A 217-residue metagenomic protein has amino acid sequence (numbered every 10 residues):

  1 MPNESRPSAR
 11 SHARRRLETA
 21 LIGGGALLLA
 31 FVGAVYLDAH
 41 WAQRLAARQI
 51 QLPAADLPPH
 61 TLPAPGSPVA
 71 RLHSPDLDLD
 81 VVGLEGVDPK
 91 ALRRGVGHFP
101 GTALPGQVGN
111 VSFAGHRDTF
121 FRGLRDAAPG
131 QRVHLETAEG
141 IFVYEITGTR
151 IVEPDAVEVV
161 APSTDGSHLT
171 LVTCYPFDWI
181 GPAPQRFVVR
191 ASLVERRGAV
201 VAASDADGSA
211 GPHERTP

Functional and structural regions predicted by a protein language model:
P2, R10-P217: Solvent-exposed, non-transmembrane regions of membrane-associated and secreted proteins
